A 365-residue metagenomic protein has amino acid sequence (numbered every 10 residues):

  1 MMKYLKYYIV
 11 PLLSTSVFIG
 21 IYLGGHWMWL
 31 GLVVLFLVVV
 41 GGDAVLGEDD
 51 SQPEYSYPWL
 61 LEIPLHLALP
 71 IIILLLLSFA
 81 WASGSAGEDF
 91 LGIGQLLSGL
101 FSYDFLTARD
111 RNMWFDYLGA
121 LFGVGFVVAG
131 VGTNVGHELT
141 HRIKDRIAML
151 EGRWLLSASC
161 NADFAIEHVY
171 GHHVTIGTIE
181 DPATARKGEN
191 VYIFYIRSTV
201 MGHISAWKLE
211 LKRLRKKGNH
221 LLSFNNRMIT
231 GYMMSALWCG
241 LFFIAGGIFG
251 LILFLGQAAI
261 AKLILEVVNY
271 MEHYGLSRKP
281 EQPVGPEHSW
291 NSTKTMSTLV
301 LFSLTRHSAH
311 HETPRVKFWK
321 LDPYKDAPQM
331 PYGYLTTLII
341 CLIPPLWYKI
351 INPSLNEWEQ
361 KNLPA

Functional and structural regions predicted by a protein language model:
M1-L46, W59-S83, Q95-A129, S223-E266 (+1 more regions): Alpha-helical bilayer-embedded segments of polytopic membrane proteins, i.e., transmembrane/intramembrane helices
M2-S14, K144-M228, F249, F254 (+1 more regions): Cytosolic/stromal cytosol-facing helical appendages immediately following the last transmembrane segment
G25, D50-P53, S78-F79, F318-K320: Bulky hydrophobic/aromatic packing residues
G47-Y57, E138-R142, Y270-E281: A cytosolic-side transmembrane-helix exit/cap motif
P53-I196: Intramembrane catalytic core of multi-pass membrane enzymes that act on lipidic substrates
